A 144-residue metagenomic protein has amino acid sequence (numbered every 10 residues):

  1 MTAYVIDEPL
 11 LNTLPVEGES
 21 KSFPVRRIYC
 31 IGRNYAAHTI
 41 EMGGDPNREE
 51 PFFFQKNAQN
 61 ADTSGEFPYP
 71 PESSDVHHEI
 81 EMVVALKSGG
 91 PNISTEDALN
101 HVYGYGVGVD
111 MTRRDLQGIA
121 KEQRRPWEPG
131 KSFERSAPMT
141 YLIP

Functional and structural regions predicted by a protein language model:
M1-P144: Catalytic-core "active-site belt" of small-molecule-metabolizing enzymes, emphasizing His/Asp/Glu-rich regions
